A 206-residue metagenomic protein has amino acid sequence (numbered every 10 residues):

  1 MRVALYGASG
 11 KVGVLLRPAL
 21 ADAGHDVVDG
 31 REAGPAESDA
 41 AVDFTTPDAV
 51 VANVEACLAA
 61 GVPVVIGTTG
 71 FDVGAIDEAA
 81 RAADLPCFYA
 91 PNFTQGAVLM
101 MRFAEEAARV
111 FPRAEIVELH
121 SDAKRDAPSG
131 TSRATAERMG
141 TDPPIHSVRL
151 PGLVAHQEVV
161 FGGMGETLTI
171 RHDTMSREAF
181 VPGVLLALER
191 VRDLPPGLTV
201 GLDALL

Functional and structural regions predicted by a protein language model:
R2-Y6, K11-S38, D48, P112-L206: C-terminal substrate-binding/catalytic lobe of Rossmann-fold NAD(P)-dependent oxidoreductases
Y6, F44-T45, G67-T68, A90 (+1 more regions): Structural motif
A21, L58, R81: Anion (oxyanion) recognition and catalysis
S38-A52, V62-V65: Rossmann-like NAD(P)-binding element
V51, E55-A59, M101, E105 (+1 more regions): Amphipathic, non-transmembrane alpha-helical secondary structure
E55, G67-F88, Q95-V98, R102-E106: Rossmann-fold NAD(P)-binding glycine/threonine-rich loop
P63-V65, P86, E115: Proline-centered loop/turn at the N-terminus of a beta-strand
